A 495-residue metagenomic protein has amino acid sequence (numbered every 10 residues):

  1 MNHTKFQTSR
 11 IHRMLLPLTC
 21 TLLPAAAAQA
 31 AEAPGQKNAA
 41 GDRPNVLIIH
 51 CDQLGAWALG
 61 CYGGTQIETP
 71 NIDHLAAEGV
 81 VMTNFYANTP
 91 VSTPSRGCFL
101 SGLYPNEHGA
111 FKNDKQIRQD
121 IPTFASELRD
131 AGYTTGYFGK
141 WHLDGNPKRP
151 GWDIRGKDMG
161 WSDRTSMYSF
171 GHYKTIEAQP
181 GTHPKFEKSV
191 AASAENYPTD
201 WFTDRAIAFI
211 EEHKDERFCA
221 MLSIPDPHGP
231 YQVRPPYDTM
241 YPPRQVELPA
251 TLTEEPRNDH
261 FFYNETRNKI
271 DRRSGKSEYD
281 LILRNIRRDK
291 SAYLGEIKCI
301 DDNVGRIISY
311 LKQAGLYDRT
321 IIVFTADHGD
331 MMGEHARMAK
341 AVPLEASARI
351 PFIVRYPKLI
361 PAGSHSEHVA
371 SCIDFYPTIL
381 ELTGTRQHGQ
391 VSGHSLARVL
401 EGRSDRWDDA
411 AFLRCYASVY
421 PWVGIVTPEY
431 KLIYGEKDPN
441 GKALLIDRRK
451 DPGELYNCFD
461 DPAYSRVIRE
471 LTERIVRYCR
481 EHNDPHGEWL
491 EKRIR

Functional and structural regions predicted by a protein language model:
N2, F6, L15-A443, P452-R480 (+1 more regions): Formylglycine-dependent sulfatase
R449: Residues forming the ATP-binding cleft of Hanks-type serine/threonine protein kinase domains
